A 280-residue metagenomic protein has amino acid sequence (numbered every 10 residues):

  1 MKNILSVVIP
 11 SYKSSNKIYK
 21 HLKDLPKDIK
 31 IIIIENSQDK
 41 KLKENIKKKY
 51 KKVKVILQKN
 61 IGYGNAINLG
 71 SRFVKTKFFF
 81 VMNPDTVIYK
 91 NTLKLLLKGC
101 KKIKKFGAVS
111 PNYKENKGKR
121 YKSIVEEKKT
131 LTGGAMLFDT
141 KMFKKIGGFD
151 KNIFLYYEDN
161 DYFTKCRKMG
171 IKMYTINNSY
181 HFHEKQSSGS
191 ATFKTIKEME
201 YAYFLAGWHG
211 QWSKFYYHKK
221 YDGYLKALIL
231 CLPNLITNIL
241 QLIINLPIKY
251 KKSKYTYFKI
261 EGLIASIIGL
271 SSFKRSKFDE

Functional and structural regions predicted by a protein language model:
S11-K27: Short, well-formed alpha-helical segments that are part of the catalytic scaffolds of diverse glycosyltransferases
E35-K43: A conserved acidic beta->alpha catalytic loop
Q58-V74: Glycine-rich, basic loop-to-helix element that forms the pyrophosphate-binding segment of sugar-nucleotide handling
F79: Short aromatic/hydrophobic "clamp" motif used to bind/position activated sugar donors
T86-Y121: Conserved donor NDP-sugar-binding/catalytic core segment of glycosyltransferases
R120-K141, K145, F154, N160 (+1 more regions): A recurrent flexible, glycine/aromatic-enriched loop bordering the glycosyltransferase active site that acts as
M136-F138, M142-G147, N152-K185: A short, conserved alpha-helix in the catalytic core of glycosyltransferases
M173-K254: Active-site-adjacent helix/loop segment of glycosyltransferases that harbors family-specific signature motifs
